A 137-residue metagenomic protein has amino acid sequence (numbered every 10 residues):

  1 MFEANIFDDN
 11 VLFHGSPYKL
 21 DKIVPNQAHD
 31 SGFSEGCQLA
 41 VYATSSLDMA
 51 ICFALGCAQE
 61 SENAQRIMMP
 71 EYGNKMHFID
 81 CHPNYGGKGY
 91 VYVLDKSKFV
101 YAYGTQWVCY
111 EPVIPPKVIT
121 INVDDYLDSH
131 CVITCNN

Functional and structural regions predicted by a protein language model:
M1-C37, L55-G56: ADP-ribose/NAD+-binding catalytic cleft of ART/PARP-like enzymes
M1-F2, I6-D8, C37-L39, I51-N137: Conserved NAD+-utilizing ADP-ribose enzyme module
P17-K19, A43, K96: Short, flexible loop/turn elements at secondary-structure junctions
S46: Short, conserved phosphate/pyrophosphate- and ester-handling motifs at nucleotide-, phospho-/glycolipid
